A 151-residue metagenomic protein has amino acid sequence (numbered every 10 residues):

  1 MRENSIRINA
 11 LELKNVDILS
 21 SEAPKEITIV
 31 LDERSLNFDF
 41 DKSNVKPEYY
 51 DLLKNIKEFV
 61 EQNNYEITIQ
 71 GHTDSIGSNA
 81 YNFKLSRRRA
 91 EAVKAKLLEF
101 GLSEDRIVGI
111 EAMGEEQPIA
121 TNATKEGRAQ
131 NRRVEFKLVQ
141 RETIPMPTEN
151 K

Functional and structural regions predicted by a protein language model:
M1-E66, Q140-K151: Periplasmic peptidoglycan-binding/tethering modules of Gram-negative envelope proteins
S43-Y50, H72-K151: Periplasmic OmpA-like peptidoglycan-binding domain that tethers envelope proteins to the cell wall
